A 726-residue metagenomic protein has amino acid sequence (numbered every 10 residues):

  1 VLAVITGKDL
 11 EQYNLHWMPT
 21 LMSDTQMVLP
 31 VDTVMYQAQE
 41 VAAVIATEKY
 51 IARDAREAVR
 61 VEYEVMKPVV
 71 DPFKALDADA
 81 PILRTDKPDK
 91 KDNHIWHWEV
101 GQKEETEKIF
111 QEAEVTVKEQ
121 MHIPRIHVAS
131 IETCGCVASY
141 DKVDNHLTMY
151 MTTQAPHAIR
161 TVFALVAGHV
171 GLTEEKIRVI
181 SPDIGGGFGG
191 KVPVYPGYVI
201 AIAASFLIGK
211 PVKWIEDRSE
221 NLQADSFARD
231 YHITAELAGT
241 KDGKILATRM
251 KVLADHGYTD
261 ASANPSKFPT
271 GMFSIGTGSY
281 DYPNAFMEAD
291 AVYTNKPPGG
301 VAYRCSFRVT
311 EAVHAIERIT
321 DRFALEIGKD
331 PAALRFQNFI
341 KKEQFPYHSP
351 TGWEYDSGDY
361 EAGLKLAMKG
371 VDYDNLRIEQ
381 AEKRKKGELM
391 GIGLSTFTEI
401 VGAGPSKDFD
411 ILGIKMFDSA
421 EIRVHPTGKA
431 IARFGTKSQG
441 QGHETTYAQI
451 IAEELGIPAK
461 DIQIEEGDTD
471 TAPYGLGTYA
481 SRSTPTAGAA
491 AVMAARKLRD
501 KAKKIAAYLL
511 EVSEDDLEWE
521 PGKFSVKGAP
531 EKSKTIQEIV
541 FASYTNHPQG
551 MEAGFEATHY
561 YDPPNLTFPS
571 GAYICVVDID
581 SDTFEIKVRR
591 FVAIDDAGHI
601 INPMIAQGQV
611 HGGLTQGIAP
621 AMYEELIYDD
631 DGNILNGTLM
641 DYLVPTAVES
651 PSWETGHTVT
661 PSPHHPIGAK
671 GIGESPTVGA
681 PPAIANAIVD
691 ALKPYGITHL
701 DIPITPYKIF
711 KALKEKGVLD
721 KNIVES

Functional and structural regions predicted by a protein language model:
V1-I95, T116-E119, G197, G404 (+1 more regions): Flexible, low-hydrophobicity surface segments
G7-K8, V170-K176, F206-V212, K241 (+3 more regions): C-terminal catalytic domains of large/alpha subunits in multi-subunit enzymes
N14-L15, Q111-I126, W214-N221, S262 (+2 more regions): Short Pro/Gly-enriched beta-strand edge/turn motifs at strand-loop
L15-P19, A55-A58, M151, R160-V162 (+12 more regions): Short acidic, glycine/serine/threonine-rich loops at helix termini
P19-T20, K91-C136, D230-R318, F409-F417 (+3 more regions): Glycine-rich loop/linker segments at domain edges
E57-E64, V70, Q154-P156, T161 (+6 more regions): Extended active-site and interfacial segments that coordinate phosphate-rich ligands in large catalytic machineries
T106-H169, S395-K429, F434-G435, Q441: Conserved beta-alpha junction segments in alpha/beta enzyme cores
D183, G187-G209, K213-I215, H443-I451: Thiamine diphosphate
